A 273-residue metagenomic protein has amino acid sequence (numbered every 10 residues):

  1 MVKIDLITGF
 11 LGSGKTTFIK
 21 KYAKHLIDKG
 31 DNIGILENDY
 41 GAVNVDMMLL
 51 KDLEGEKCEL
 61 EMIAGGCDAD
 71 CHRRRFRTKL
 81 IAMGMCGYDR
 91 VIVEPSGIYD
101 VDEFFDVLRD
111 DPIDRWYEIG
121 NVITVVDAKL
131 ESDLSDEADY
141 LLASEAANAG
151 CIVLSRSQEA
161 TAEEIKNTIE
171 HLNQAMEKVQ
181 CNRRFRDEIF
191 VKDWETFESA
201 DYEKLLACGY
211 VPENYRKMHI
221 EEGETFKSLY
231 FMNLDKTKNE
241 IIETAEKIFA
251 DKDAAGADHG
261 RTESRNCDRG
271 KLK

Functional and structural regions predicted by a protein language model:
M1-V2, E222: Extreme N-terminus of proteins, especially the signal/transit-peptide cleavage junction and the first residues
V2-T8, S13, T17-S135: Nucleotide-state-sensitive switch-loop elements of NTP-binding domains
K24, L53-K57, K79-I81, P112 (+4 more regions): Short, low-complexity, polar/charged sequence segments that are solvent-exposed and flexible
I27-D28, M85-C86, A146-A147, A255-G256 (+1 more regions): Flexible, charged surface loops at secondary-structure boundaries
I33-G34, M62-G66, Y88-D89, I119-V122 (+5 more regions): Short, surface-exposed, polar/charged, turn-prone segments marking secondary-structure boundaries
M83, I98-R184: Conserved C-terminal guanine-recognition region of P-loop GTPase G domains, centered on the G4
C151, E159-K273: C-terminal accessory "lid"/substrate-recognition subdomains
